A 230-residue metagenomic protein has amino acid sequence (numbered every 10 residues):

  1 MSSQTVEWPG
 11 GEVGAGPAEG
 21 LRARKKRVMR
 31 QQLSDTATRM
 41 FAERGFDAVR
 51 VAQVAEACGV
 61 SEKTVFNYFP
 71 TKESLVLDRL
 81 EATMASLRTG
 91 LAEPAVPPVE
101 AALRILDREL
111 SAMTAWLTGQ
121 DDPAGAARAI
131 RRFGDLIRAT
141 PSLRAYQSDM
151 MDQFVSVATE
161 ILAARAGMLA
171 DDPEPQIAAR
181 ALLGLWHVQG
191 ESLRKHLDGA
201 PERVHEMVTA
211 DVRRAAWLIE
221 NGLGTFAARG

Functional and structural regions predicted by a protein language model:
M1-E12, E191-G230: C-terminal peripheral helix-coil segments that are non-catalytic and often amphipathic
M1-V60: Basic, helix-initiating cap at the start of DNA-binding domains
M29, T83, L106, M150-F154 (+1 more regions): Hydrophobic/aromatic residues within well-ordered alpha-helical segments
S61-F69: Short hydrophobic/aromatic patch on the recognition helix
T71-V76, S86-L87: Short amphipathic alpha-helical segment with a characteristic S/N-K-E followed by hydrophobic residues
A85-F133: Hydrophobic alpha-helical connector segments
G134, T140, M151-A178: Hydrophobic alpha-helical bundle segments that form small-molecule/ligand-binding pockets
T159, P175-L183, H187, T209: Short, well-structured alpha-helical segments
